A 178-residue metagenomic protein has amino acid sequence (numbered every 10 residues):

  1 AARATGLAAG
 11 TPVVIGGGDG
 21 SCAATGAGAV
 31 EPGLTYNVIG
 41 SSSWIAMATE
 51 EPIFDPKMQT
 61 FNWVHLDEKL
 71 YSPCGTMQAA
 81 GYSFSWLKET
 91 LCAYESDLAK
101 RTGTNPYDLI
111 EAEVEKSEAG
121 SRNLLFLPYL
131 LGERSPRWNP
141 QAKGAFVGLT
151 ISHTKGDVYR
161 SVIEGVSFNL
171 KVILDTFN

Functional and structural regions predicted by a protein language model:
A2-N178: Active-site core segments that coordinate phosphate-bearing ligands/cofactors across diverse enzyme families
